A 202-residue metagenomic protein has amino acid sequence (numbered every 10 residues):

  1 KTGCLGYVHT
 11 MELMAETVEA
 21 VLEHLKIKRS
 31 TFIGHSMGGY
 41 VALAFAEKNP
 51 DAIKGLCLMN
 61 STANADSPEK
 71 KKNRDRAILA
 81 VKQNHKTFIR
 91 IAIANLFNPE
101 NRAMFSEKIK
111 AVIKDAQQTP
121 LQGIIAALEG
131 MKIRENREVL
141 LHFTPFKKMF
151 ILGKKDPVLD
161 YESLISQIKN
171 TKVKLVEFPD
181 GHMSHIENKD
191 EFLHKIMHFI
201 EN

Functional and structural regions predicted by a protein language model:
K1-I33, K48, H194-M197: Active-site loop/oxyanion-hole signature of alpha/beta-hydrolase fold enzymes
K1-T2, L43, T62-E69, P99-E100 (+1 more regions): A short beta-to-alpha transition loop/helix N-cap that caps and shapes the active-site region
H9, L13, T119, L159 (+1 more regions): Residue-level signal for the nucleotide or nucleotide-sugar donor/cofactor binding architecture
T10, M14-T17, F88, I124-A127 (+2 more regions): Hydrophobic alpha-helical packing elements
H24-S67: Conserved hydrolase catalytic core segment
A65-K72, Q83-F143: Conserved alpha/beta-hydrolase catalytic His-Asp/Glu region
F143-I186: Conserved loop-alpha-helix segment in the C-terminal half of the alpha/beta-hydrolase fold that carries the catalytic
I186-I200: Post-His helix in hydrolase/transferase enzymes
